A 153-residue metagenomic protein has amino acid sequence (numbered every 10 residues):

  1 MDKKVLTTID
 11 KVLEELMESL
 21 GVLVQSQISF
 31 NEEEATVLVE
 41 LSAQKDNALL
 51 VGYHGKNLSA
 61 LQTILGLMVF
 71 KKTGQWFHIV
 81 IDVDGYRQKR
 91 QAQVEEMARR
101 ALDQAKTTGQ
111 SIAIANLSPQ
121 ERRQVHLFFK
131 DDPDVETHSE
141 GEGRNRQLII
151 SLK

Functional and structural regions predicted by a protein language model:
M1-K153: RNA-contacting regions in translation and RNA-metabolism proteins, encompassing KH/S1 modules where present
